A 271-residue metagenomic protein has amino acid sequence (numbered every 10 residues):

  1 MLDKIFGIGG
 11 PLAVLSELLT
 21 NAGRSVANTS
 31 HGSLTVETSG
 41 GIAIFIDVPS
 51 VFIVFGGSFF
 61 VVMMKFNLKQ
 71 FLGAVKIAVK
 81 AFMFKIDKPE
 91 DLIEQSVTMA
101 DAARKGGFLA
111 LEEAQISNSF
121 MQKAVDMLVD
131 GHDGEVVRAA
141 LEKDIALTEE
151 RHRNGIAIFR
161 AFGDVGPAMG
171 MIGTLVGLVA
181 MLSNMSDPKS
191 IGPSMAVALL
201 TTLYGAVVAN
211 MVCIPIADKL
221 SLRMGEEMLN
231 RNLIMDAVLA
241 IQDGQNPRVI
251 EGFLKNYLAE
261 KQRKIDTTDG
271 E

Functional and structural regions predicted by a protein language model:
L2-D3, G9, L15-I156, E227-E271: Large intracellular
L2-T29, I42, D144-R223: Helix-termination/interfacial motifs at the ends of transmembrane alpha-helices
